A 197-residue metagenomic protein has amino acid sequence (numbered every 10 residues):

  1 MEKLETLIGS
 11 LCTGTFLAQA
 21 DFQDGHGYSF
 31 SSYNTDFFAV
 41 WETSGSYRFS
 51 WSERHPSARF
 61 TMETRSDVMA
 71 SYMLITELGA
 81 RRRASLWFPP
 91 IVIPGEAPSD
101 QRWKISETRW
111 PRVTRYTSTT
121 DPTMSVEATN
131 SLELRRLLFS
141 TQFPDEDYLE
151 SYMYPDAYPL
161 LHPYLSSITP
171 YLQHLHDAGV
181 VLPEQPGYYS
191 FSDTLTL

Functional and structural regions predicted by a protein language model:
M1-S46: N-terminal "first-domain core" detector
S32-R59, S167, Y171-S192: Short aromatic-glycine-(Arg/Gly/Cys) micro-motifs in beta-strand/loop hairpins
W41, R65, S106-T108: A structural detector for beta-sheet-dominated domains
S44, R65-M69, T129-R135: A short, sequence-level motif marking secondary-structure junctions
H55-S66, V126: A short, exposed loop/beta-hairpin motif centered on an aromatic-Gly-Thr core
T64-A80: Compact, glycine/acidic-enriched structural inserts
I75-D100: Short arginine-rich
E96-L197: Intrinsically disordered, low-complexity, charge-dense segments enriched in Lys/Arg and Glu/Asp interspersed
